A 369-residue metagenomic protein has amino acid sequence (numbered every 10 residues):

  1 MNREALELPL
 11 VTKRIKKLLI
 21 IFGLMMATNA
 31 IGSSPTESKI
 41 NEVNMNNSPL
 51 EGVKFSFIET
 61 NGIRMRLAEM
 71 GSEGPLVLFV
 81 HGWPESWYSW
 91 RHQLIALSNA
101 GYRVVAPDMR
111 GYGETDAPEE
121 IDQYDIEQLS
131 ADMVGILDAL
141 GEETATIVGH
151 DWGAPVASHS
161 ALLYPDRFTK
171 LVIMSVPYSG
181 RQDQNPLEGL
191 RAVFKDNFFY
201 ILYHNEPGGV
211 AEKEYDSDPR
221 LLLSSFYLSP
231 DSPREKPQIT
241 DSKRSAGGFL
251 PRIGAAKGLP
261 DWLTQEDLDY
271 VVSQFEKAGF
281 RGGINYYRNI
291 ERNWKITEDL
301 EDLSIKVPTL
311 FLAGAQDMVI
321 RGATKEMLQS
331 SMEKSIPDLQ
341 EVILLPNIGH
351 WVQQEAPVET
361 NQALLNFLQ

Functional and structural regions predicted by a protein language model:
E4-L19: Bacterial N-terminal signal peptides that target proteins for export
L19-N29: Bacterial N-terminal signal peptides
A30-G32, S38: Boundary at the C-terminal end of the N-terminal hydrophobic targeting segment
I40-N44, S48-V53, I63-M65, Y112-V148 (+1 more regions): Flexible "cap/lid" subdomain of the alpha/beta-hydrolase fold that forms the substrate-access gate
F55-F57, V104-A106, E341-L344: Conserved beta-strand scaffold positions in the cores of enzyme catalytic domains, especially in NTP/NDP-utilizing
E69-D116: Conserved HGGG/HGGXW glycine-rich cap/lid loop of the alpha/beta-hydrolase fold
W83, W87-W90, W152, S158 (+1 more regions): Signature tryptophan residues that serve as conserved aromatic anchors
D338-Q369: Catalytic active-site module of serine/aspartate enzymes centered on a nucleophile-bearing elbow/loop
